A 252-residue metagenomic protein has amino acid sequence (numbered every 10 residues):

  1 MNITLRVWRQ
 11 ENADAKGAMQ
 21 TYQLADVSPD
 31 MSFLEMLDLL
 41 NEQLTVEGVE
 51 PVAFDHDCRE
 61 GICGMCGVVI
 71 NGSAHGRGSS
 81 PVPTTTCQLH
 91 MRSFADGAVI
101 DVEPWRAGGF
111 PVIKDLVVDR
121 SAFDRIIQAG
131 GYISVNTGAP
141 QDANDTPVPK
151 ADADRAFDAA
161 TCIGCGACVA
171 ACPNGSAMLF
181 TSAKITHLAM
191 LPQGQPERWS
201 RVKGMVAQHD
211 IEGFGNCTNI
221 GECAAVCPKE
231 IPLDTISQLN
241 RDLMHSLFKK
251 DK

Functional and structural regions predicted by a protein language model:
M1-Y22: Eukaryote-biased recognition of intrinsically disordered, low-complexity regulatory segments
L5, C63-C66, R77, C162-C168 (+1 more regions): Short, thiol/selenol-centered motifs that function as redox-active sites or metal-ligating centers
W8, A25, I70-G72: Short strand-turn-strand beta-turns centered on an Asx-Gly dipeptide
Q20-S32: Short, contiguous acidic and Ser/Thr-rich linear segments
M31-E50, D101-K252: Ferredoxin-type iron-sulfur electron-transfer modules in oxidoreductases and energy-metabolism complexes
L39-N71: A basic, amphipathic helix-loop patch mediating RNA/tRNA/ribosome contacts
C63-A122: A generic, well-ordered mixed alpha/beta core segment in the N-terminal half of proteins
